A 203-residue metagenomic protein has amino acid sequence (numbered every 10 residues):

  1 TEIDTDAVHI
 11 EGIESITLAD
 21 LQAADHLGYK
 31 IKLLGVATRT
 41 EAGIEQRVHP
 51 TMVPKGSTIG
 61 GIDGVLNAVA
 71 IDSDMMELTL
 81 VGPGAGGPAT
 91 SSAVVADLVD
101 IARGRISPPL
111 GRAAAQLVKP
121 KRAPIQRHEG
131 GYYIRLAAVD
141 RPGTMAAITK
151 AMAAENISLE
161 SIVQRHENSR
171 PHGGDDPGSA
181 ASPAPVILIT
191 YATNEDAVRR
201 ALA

Functional and structural regions predicted by a protein language model:
T1, G84-D97: Conserved phosphate/anionic-ligand binding catalytic regions in large, soluble enzymes, centered on
T1-G61, L66-A68: Substrate-binding/catalytic subdomain of NAD(P)-dependent oxidoreductase enzymes
E2-D4, I71-L78, H128-E129: Short acidic (Asp/Glu) and glycine-rich catalytic loops that position anionic groups and cofactors
A7-E14, L80, G84-P88, A138 (+1 more regions): Hydrophobic alpha-helical scaffolding
K32-L33, R47, A70-D72, T79 (+3 more regions): Structured core elements
G35-A37, M52, M75, G84 (+3 more regions): A broadly conserved detector of short glycine/acidic/proline-rich loop/turn motifs that flank catalytic sites and bind
Q46-D74, P83, G87-P88, A153 (+2 more regions): Low-complexity, glycine/alanine/valine/leucine- and proline-rich hydrophobic stretches
A93, L98-A203: A conserved regulatory-domain signal marking ACT and ACT-like small-molecule sensing domains and adjacent regulatory
